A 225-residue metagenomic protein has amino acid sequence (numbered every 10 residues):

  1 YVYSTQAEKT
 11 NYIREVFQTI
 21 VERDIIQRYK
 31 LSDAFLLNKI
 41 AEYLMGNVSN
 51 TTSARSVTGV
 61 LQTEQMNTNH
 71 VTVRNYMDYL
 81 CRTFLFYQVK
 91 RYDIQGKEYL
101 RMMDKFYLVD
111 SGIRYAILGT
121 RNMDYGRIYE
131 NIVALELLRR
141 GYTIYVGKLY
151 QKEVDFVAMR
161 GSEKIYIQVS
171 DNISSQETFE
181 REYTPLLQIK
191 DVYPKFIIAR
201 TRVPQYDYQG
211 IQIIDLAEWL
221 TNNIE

Functional and structural regions predicted by a protein language model:
V2-K164: Accessory nucleic acid-recognition modules appended to NTPase machines
D93-I94, E153, R181-T184, R200: A generic local structural motif
Y107, I167, F196-I198, Q212-I214: Hydrophobic/aromatic beta-strand patches that form the interior of the parallel beta-sheet core in alpha/beta enzyme
L137, D155, I167, L186 (+1 more regions): Hydrophobic, well-ordered secondary-structure elements that form the walls of internal hydrophobic environments
L149, K190-Q209: Nucleic-acid nuclease catalytic cores
V154, S175-T178, P204-D207: Short active-site-adjacent structural elements
K164-S174, E182: Active-site ExK catalytic segment of metal-dependent nucleases
T201-E225: Domain-level recognition of nuclease-like catalytic cores that cleave nucleotide substrates
